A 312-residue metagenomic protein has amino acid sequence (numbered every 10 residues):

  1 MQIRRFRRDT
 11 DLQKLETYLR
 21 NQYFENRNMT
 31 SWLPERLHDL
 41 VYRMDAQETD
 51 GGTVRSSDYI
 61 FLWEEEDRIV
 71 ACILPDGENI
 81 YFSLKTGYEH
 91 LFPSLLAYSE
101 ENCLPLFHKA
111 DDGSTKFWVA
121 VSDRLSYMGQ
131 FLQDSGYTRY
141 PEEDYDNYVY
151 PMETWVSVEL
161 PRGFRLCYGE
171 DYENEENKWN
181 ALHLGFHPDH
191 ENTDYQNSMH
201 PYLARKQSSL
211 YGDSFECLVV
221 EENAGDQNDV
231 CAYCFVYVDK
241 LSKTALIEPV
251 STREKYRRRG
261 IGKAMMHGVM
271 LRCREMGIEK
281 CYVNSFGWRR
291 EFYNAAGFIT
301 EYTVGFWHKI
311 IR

Functional and structural regions predicted by a protein language model:
M1-M44, V158-N197: Short amphipathic alpha-helix that is part of the acyltransferase structural core
T30-A46, L74-E78, H187-S251: A conserved beta-strand-loop-helix scaffold within acyl/acetyltransferase catalytic domains
D58, D112-S114, I278: Short, high-confidence coil segments that cap the C-terminus of an alpha-helix and link into the following beta-strand
I69, D76-N79, L84-G163, G305-K309: Acyl-donor-binding surface of acyltransferase catalytic domains
E89-P105, T252, R258-L271, E275 (+1 more regions): Conserved acetyl-CoA-binding loop-helix of GNAT-fold acetyltransferases
F117-V119, I247, K280-S285: Conserved hydrophobic beta-strand within the GNAT/NAT acetyltransferase core sheet that lines the active-site cleft
M128-L132, Y293-N294, F298: Conserved active-site tyrosine of GNAT-family acetyltransferases
M266, G287-F292, W307-I311: Short glycine/proline-centered loop/turn elements that form peptide/ligand docking sites
